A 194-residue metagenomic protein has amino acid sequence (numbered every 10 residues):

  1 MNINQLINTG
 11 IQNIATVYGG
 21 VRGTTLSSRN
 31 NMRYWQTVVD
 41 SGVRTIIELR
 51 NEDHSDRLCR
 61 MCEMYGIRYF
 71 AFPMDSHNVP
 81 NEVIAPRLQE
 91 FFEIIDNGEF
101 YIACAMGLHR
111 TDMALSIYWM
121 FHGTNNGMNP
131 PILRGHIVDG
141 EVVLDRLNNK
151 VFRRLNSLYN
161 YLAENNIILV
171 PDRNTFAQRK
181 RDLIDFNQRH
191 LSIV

Functional and structural regions predicted by a protein language model:
M1-Y101, M106, M113-V194: Cys-dependent protein tyrosine phosphatase-like superfamily
